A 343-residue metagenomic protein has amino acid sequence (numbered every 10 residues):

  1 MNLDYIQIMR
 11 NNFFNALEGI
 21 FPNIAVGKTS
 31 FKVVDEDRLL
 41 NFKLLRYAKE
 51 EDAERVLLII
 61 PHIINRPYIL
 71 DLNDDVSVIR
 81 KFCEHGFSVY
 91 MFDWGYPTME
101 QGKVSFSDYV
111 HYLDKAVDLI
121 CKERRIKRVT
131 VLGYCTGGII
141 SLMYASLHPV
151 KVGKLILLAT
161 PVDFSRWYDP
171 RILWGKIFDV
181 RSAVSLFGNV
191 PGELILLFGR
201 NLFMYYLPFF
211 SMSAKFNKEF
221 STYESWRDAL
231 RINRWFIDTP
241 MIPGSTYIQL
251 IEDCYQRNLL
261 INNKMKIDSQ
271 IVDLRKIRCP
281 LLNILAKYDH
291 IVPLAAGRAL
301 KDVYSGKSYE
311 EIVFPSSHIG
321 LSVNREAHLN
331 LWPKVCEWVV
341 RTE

Functional and structural regions predicted by a protein language model:
M1-Y5, K122, I126, I140-S245: Alpha/beta-hydrolase-fold enzymes
V33-T98: Short, surface-exposed "cap/lid" segments of acyl-processing enzymes
K103-E123: Alpha/beta-hydrolase active-site loop
V131-G133, L158, I284: Short beta-strand immediately N-terminal to the catalytic nucleophile in serine-hydrolase-like folds
L132-G137, S141: Gly/Ala-rich beta-loop-alpha elbow adjacent to hydrolase catalytic centers
I277, N283-L285, D289: Short beta-strand/loop motif that positions the catalytic acidic residue of the alpha/beta-hydrolase fold
C279, P293-D302: Short alpha-helix in the alpha/beta-hydrolase fold that links the catalytic acid
I291-L294, E311, P315-N330: Catalytic histidine-centered segment of alpha/beta-hydrolase-like enzymes
